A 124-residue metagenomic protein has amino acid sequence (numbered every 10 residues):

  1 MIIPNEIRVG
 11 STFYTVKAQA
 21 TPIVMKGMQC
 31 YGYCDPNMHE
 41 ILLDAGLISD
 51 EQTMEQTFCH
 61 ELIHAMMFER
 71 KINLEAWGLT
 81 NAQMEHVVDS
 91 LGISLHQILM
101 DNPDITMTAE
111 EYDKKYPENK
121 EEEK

Functional and structural regions predicted by a protein language model:
M1-T53, E69-K124: Metalloprotease/metallohydrolase-associated module, dominated by Zn2+-dependent proteases
Q56-F68: Active-site recognition of the HExxH zinc-binding catalytic motif
